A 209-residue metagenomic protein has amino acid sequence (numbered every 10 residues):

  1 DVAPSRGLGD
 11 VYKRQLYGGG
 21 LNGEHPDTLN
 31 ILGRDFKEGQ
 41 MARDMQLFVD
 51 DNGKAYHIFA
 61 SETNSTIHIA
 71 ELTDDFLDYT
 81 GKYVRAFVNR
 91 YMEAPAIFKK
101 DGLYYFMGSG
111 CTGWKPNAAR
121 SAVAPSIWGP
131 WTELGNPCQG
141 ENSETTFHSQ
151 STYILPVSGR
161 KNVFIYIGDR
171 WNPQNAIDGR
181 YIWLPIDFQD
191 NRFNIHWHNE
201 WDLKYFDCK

Functional and structural regions predicted by a protein language model:
D1-Q15: Single conserved hydrophobic/aromatic residue that forms the stacking wall/gate of nucleotide- or nucleobase-binding
R6, A70-D78, S121-G129, F188-F193: Short loop/turn segments immediately following beta-strands, especially the blade-tip and inter-blade linker loops
R6, K37, D44-T63, H68 (+2 more regions): Hydrophobic core segments of beta-strands in well-ordered, beta-rich domains
R14-K37, V84-R85, N136-T145, W201-K209: Surface-exposed loop and turn segments in beta-propeller and other repeat-based domains that flank or scaffold
E24-L29, R34-A55, R90-G102, T145-R160 (+2 more regions): Beta-rich, blade/repeat-based domains predominating in secreted/periplasmic proteins but also intracellular
S65-E71, K115-A122, A176-W183: Structural motif
V84, P173-K209: Beta-propeller fold recognition
Y91-G140, F147-Y153: Loop/turn-rich, solvent-exposed surfaces of beta-rich toroidal or solenoidal domains
